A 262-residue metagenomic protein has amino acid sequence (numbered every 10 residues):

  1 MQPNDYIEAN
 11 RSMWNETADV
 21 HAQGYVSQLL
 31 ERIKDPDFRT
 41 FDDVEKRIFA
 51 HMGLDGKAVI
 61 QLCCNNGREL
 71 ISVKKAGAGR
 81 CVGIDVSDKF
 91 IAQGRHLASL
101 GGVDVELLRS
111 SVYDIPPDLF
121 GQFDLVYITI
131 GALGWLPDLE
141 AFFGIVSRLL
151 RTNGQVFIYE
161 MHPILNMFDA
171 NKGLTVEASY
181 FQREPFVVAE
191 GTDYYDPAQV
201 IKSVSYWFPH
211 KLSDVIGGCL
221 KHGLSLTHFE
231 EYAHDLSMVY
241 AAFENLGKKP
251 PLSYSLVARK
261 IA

Functional and structural regions predicted by a protein language model:
M1-L29: N-terminal, positively charged/glycine-rich alpha-helical extensions of SAM-dependent methyltransferases
S27-K57: Conserved alpha-helix/loop element of class I SAM-dependent methyltransferases that forms part of the SAM/SAH-binding
A58-I115: Class I SAM-dependent methyltransferase SAM/SAH-binding core
P117-L125: A short acidic, Gly/Pro-enriched loop at the edge of an enzyme's catalytic core that lines a small-molecule cofactor
D124-E140: A short SAM/SAH-binding and catalytic strip from SAM-dependent methyltransferases
E140-Q155: A short glycine-rich, Lys/Arg-flanked "PGG" loop and its adjoining helix->strand segment in the class I
Q155-D193: Conserved class I S-adenosyl-L-methionine
Y195, Y206-E230: Short alpha-helix
